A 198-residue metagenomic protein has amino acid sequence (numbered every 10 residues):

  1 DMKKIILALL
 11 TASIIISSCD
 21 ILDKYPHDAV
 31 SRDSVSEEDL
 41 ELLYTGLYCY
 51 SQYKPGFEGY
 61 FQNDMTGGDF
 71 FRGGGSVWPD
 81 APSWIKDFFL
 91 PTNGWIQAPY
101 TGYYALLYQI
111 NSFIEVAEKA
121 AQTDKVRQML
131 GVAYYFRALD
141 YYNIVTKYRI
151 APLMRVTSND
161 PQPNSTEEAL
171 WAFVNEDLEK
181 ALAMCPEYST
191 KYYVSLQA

Functional and structural regions predicted by a protein language model:
M2-I5: Positively charged n-region of N-terminal signal peptides that target proteins for export
L7-T11: Sec-dependent N-terminal signal peptides
C19-Q62, T66: Membrane-proximal, proline-rich intrinsically disordered regions
D28-A29, L153-P161: Short linear capping/connector segments at secondary-structure termini
E41, S76-Y148, D160-E168, E179-K191: Conserved, well-structured interaction surfaces
K191-A198: Amphipathic alpha-helical protein-interaction segments enriched in hydrophobic
